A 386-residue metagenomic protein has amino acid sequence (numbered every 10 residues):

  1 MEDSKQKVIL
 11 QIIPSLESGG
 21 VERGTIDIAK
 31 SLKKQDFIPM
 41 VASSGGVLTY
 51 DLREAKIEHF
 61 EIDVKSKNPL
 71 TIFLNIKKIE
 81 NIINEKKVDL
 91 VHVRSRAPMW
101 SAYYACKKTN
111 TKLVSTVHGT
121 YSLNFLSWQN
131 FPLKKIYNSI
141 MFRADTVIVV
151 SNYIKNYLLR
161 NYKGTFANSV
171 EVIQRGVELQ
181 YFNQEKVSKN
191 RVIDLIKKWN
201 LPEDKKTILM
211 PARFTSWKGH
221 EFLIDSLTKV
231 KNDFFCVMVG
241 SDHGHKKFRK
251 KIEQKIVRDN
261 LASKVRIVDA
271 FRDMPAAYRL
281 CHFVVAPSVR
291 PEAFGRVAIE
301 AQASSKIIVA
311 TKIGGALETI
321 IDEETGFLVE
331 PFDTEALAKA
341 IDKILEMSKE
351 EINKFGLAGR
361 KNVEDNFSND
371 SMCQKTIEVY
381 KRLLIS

Functional and structural regions predicted by a protein language model:
G19-D27, K206-K229, K250, E335 (+2 more regions): A conserved mid-protein helix/loop that constitutes part of the nucleotide-sugar donor-binding site
V41, I307-A310, I320: Short hydrophobic beta-strand element within catalytic cores of glycosyltransferases and related nucleotide-activated
A42-V47, V177, P211, F235-K251: Glycosyltransferase donor-sugar binding loop
V93-M99, V117: Short His-centered aromatic/hydrophobic patch
A144-S169, V177-F182: A short, active-site helix/loop in glycosyltransferases that binds the activated sugar's phosphate group
K197, T325, K343, E351-N366 (+2 more regions): A short, well-ordered alpha-helix in the C-terminal region of glycosyltransferases
R279-A293, K306-I307: Acidic donor-binding loop of glycosyltransferase active sites
D322-E323, F327-E335, K343-K349: Conserved acidic donor-binding segment of nucleotide-sugar-dependent glycosyltransferases
